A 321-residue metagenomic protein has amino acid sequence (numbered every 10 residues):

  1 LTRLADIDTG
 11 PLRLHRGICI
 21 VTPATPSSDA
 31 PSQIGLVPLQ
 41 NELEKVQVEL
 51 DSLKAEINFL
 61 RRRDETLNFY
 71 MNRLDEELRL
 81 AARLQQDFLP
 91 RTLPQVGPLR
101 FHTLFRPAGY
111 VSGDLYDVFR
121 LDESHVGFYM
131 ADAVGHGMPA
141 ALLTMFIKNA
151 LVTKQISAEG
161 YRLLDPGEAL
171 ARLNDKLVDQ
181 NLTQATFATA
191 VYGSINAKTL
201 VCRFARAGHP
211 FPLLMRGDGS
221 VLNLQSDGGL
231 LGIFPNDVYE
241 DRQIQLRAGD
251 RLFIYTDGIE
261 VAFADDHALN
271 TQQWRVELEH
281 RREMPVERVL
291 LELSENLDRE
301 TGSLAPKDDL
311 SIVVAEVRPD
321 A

Functional and structural regions predicted by a protein language model:
L1-A30, R91, G249, E287-K307 (+1 more regions): Non-catalytic regulatory/interaction regions at protein termini and inter-domain linkers
I7-T9, R16, A30, S52 (+3 more regions): Short linear motifs in intrinsically disordered/low-complexity regions
H15-I20, Y129-A131, Y255: PAS-family sensory domains
P26-E76: Amphipathic alpha-helical coiled-coil "transmission" helices that mediate dimerization and conformational coupling
Q40, E44-Q47, L143, I147 (+2 more regions): Interdomain signal-transducing alpha-helices
S52, F69-Y70, A158, L278 (+1 more regions): Residue-level detector of alpha-helix boundaries and kinks
E56-R251, G302-A321: … and, occasionally, acidic/histidine-rich disordered N-termini of signaling adaptors
Q245-I254, I259-A321: C-terminal catalytic subdomain
